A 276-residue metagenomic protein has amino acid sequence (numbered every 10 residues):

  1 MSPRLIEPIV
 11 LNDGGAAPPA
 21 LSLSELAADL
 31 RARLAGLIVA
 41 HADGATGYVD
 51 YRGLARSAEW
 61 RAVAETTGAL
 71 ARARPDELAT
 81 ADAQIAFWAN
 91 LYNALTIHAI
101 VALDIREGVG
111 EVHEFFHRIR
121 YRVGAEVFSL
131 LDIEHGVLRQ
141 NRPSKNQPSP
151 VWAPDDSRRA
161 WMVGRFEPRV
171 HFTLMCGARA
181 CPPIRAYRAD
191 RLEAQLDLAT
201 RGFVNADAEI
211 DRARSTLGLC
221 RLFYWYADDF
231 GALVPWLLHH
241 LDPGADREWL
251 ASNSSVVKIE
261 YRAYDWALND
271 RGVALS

Functional and structural regions predicted by a protein language model:
M1-L78, D82-S276: Interaction/scaffold regions that mediate signaling and macromolecular assembly across diverse proteins
